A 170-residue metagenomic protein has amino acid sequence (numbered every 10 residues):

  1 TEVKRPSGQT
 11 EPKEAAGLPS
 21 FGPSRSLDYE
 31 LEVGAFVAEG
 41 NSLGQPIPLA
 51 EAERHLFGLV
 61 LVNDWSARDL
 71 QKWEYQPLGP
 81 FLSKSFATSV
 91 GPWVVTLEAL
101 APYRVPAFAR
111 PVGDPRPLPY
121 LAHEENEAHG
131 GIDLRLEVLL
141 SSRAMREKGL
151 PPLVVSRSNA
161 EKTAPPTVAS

Functional and structural regions predicted by a protein language model:
T1-V154: Active-site microenvironments in enzyme catalytic cores
A160-S170: Extended C-terminal subregions enriched in glycine
